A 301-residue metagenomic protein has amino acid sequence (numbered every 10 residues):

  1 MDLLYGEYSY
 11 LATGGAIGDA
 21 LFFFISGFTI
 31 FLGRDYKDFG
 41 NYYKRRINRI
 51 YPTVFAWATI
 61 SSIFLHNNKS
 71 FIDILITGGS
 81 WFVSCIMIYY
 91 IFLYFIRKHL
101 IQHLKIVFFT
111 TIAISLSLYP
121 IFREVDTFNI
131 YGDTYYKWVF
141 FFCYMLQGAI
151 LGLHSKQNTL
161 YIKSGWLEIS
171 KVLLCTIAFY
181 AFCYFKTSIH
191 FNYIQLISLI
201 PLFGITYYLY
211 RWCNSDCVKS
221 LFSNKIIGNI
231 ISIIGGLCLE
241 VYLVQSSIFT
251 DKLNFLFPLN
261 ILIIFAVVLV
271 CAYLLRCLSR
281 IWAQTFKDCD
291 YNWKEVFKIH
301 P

Functional and structural regions predicted by a protein language model:
M1-L3, W57-H66, T111-V125, K171-K186 (+1 more regions): Aromatic-anchored segments of alpha-helical transmembrane domains
Y5-E7, K37-K44, F64-L75, K98-H99 (+5 more regions): Short juxtamembrane and helix-loop transition motifs at transmembrane-helix boundaries in membrane proteins
G6-D19, F71-C85, F122-Q147, F179-L209 (+1 more regions): Interfacial loop-to-helix transition and helix-capping segments at the boundaries of transmembrane helices
A12-S26, I30-Y90, W166-T176, S232-Y242 (+1 more regions): Transmembrane alpha-helical segments and their boundary/interface "anchor" motifs in multi-pass integral membrane
I30-K37, F64-H66, F95-I101, A149-T159 (+3 more regions): Structural signal for the C-terminal ends of transmembrane alpha-helices and the immediately following loop
Y90-I114, L151-L174: Solvent-exposed interhelical
V139, L153-V268: Alpha-helical transmembrane segments and terminal signal-anchor/GPI-anchor hydrophobic tails, characterized by long
F257-P258, S279-P301: Membrane-proximal cytoplasmic C-terminal regulatory module of class A 7TM GPCRs
